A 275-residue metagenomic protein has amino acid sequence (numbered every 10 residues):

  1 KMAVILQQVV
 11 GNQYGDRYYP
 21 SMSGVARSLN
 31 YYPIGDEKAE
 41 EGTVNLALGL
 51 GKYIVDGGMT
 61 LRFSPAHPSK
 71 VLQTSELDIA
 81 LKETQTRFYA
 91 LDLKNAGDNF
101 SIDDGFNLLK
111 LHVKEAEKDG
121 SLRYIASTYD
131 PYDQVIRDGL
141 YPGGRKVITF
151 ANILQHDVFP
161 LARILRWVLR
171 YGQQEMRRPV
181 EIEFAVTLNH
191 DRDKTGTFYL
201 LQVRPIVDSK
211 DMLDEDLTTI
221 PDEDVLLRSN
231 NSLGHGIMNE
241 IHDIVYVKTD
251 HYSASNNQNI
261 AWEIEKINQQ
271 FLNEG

Functional and structural regions predicted by a protein language model:
K1-G275: Conserved mixed alpha/beta core segments that line enzyme active sites in large multi-domain catalysts
